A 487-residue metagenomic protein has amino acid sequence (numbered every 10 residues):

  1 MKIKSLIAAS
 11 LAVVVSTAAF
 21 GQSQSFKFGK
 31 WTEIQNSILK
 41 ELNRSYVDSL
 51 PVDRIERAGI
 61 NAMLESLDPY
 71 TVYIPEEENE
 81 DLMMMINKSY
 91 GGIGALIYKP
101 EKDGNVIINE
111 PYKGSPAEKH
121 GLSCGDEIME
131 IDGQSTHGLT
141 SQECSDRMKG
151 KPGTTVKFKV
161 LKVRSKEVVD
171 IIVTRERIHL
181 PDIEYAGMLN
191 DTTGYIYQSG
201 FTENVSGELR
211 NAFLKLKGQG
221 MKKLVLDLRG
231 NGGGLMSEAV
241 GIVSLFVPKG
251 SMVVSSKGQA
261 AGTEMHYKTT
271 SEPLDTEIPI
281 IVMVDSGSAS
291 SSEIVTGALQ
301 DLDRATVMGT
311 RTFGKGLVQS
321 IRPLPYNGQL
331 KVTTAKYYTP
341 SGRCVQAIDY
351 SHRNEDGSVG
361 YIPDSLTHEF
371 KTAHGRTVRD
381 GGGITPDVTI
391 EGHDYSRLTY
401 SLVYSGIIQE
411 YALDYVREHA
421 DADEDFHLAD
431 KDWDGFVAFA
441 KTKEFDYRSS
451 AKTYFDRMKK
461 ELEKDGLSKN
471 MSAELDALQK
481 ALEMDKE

Functional and structural regions predicted by a protein language model:
M1-F26: Bacterial Sec-dependent N-terminal signal peptides
F20-W31, Q35-V52, P75, I107-P111 (+2 more regions): Cleft-lining beta-strand/loop regions that shape enzyme active-site pockets
V47-L82: N-terminal, post-signal-peptide region of Sec/Tat-exported proteins
Y70-E110: PDZ/PDZ-like peptide-tail recognition elements
G125-E127: Structural motif
I131-D132, G381: Residue-level recognition of conserved beta-strand edge/terminus positions
S291, D303-R304, T310, G314-A373 (+1 more regions): Polar, glycine-rich mid-to-C-terminal structural blocks that act as macromolecule-binding/assembly scaffolds
C344-S351, E355-E487: Conserved functional hotspot residues or short segments at active or partner-binding sites across diverse domains
